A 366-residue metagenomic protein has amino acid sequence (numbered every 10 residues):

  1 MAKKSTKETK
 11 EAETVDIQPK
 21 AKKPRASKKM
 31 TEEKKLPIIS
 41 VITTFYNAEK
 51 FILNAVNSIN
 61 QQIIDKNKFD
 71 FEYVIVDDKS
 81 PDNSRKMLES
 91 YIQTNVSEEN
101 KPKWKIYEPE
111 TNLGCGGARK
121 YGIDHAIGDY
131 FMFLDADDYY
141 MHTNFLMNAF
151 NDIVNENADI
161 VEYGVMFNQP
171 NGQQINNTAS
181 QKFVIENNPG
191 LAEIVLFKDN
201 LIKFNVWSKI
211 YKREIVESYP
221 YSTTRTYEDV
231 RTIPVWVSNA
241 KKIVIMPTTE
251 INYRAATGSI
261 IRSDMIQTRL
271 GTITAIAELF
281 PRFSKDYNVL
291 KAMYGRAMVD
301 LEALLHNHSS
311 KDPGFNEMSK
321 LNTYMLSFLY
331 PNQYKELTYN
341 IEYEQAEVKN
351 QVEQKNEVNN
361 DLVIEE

Functional and structural regions predicted by a protein language model:
M1-E8, P19-K28: Arg/Lys-rich low-complexity patches in intrinsically disordered regions that function as generic
I17, M30, L362-I364: Hydrophobic/aromatic hotspots within intrinsically disordered, low-complexity regions
K28-T274: Nucleotide-sugar donor-binding/catalytic module of glycosyltransferases that assemble extracellular/cell-envelope
V165, L290-R296: Acidic carboxylate-rich catalytic motifs and surrounding loops in phosphoryl-/glycosyl-chemistry enzymes
E250-A256, R262-L290, K311-P331: Catalytic core of nucleotide-sugar-dependent glycosyltransferases
G295-A303: Amphipathic alpha-helical repeat scaffolds of TPR domains
H308-E366: Membrane-interface aromatic/basic loop that binds lipid-linked glycans or pyrophosphate carriers, typified by
